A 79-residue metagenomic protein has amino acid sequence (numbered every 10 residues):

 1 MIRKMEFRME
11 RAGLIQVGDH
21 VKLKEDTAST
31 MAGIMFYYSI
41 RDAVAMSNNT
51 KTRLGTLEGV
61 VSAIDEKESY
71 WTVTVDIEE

Functional and structural regions predicted by a protein language model:
K4-R11: Short alpha-helix capping/helix-loop boundary micro-motifs
G18-H20: Loop/turn positions that initiate beta-strands
K24-D26: Short, surface-exposed secondary-structure boundary micro-motifs
A28-R41: Short, Lys/Arg- and Gly-enriched loop/turn segments at beta-strand edges
N48-E58: Short coil-to-beta-strand transition motifs
I64-Y70: Short, conserved beta-turn/loop elements at beta-strand boundaries and strand-helix junctions
Y70-E79: Short solvent-exposed strand/turn elements
